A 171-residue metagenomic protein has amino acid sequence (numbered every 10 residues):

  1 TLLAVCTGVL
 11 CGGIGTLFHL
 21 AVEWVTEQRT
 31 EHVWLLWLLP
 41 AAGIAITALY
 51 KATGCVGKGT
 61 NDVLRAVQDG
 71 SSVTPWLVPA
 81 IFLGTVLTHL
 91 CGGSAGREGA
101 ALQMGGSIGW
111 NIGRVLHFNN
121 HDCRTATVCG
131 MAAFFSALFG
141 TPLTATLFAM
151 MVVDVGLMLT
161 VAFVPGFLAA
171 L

Functional and structural regions predicted by a protein language model:
T1-L171: Alpha-helical transmembrane segments and immediately membrane-proximal extracytoplasmic
